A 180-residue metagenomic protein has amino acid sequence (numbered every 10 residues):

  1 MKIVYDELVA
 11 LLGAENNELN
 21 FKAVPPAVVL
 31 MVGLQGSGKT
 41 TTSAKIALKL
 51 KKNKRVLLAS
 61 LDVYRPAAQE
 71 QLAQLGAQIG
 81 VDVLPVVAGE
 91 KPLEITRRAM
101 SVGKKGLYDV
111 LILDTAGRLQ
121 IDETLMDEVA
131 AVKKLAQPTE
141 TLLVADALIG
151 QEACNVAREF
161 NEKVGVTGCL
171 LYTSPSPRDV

Functional and structural regions predicted by a protein language model:
M1-V63, A68-G89, T96-K104, D109-T115: Primarily NTPase-proximal linker/entry elements flanking Walker-type ATP/GTP-binding cores
N53-K54, A136-E140, V164-G168: Short glycine-/polar-rich loops that comprise or flank the Walker A/P-loop and associated switch/sensor motifs
L61, A116, V144-L148, L170-S174: G-domain G4 guanine-recognition motif of GTPases
A68-Q69, I121-M126, A153-C154: Conserved ATPase-coupling elements of RecA-like P-loop NTPase cores
V129-D146: Inter-motif core of Ras-like GTPase G domains
A153, A157-V166, L171: Active-site/ligand-binding-proximal alpha/beta "capping" segment
P175-V180: Single conserved hydrophobic/aromatic residue that forms the stacking wall/gate of nucleotide- or nucleobase-binding
